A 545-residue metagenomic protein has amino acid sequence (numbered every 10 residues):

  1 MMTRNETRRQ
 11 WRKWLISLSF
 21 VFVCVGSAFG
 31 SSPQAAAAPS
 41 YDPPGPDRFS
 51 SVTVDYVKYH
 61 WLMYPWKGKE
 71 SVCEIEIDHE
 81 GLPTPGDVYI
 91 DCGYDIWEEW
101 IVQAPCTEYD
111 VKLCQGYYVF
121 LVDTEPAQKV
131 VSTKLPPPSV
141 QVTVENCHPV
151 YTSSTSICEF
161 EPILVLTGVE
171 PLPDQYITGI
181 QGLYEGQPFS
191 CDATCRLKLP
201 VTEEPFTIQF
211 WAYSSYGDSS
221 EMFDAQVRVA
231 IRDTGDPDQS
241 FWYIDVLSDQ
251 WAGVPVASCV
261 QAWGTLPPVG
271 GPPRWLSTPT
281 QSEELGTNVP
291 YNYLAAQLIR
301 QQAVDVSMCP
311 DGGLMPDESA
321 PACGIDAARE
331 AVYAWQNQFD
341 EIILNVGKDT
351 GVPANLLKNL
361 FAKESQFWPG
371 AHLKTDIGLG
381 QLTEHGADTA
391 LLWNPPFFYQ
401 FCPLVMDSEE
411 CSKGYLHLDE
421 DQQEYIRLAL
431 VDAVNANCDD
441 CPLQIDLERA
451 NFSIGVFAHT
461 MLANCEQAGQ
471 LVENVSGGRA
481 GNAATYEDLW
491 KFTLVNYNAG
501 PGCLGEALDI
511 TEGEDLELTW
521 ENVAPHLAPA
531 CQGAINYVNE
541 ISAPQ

Functional and structural regions predicted by a protein language model:
T3-S17, G26-P442, G455-Y486, G502-Q545: Cell-wall glycan-active module
P442-F452: A short, structured beta-strand-centered segment in the mid-to-C-terminal lobe of catalytic cores from group-transfer
L489-W490: Mature extracellular/secreted ectodomains of secretory-pathway proteins
